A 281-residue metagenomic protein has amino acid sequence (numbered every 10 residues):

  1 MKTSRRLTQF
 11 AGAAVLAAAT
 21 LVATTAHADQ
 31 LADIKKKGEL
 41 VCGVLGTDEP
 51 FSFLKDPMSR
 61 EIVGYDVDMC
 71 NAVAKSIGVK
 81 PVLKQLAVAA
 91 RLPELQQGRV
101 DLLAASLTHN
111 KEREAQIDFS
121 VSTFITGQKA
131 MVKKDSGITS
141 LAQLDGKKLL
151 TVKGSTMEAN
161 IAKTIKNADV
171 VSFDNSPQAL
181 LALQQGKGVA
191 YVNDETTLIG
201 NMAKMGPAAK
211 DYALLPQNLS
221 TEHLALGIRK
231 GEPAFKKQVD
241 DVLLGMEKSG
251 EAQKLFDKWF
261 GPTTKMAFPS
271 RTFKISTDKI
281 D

Functional and structural regions predicted by a protein language model:
V22-A28: Sec/Tat signal peptide C-region and signal peptidase I cleavage site
A28-S106: Extracytoplasmic small-molecule ligand-binding "clamshell" domains of the periplasmic binding protein/Venus flytrap
L40-V41, G78-K80, Q97-A105, K147-K148 (+3 more regions): Alpha-to-beta junction loops
V67-S76, K147-K148, S155, I199 (+1 more regions): Extended ligand-binding regions for polar small-molecule ligands
V82-P93, S136, V171-L181, Q185 (+1 more regions): Short helix-initiation/N-cap motifs at beta->coil->alpha
A90-P93, L107-A115, N160-K163, V189-S220: A ligand-binding cleft/hinge motif common to bilobed small-molecule-binding domains
F124-V132, E195, A203-L243, P262-D281: Periplasmic-binding protein-like
V132-L149: Flexible hinge/capping segments at coil-to-helix
